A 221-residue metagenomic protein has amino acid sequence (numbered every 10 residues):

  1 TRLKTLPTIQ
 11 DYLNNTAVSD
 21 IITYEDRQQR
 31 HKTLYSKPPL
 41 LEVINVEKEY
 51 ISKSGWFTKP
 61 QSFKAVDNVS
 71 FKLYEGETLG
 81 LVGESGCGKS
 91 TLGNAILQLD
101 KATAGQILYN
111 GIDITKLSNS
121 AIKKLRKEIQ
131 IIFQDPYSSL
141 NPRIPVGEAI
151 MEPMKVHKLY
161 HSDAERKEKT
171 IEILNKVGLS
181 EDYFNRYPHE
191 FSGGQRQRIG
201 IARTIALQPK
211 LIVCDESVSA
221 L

Functional and structural regions predicted by a protein language model:
W56-P60, I114-Q130, V156, D163: ABC ATPase NBD coupling module
L97: Helix-to-loop junction immediately C-terminal to a conserved catalytic motif
G105-D113: Conserved ABC transporter NBD signature motif
D113, A164-D182: Conserved ABC ATPase "signature" region
Y187-F191, Q195: Conserved ABC ATPase signature
I201: Hydrophobic anchor residue at the start of the ABC signature
Q208: Conserved catalytic motifs of ABC-family nucleotide-binding domains
